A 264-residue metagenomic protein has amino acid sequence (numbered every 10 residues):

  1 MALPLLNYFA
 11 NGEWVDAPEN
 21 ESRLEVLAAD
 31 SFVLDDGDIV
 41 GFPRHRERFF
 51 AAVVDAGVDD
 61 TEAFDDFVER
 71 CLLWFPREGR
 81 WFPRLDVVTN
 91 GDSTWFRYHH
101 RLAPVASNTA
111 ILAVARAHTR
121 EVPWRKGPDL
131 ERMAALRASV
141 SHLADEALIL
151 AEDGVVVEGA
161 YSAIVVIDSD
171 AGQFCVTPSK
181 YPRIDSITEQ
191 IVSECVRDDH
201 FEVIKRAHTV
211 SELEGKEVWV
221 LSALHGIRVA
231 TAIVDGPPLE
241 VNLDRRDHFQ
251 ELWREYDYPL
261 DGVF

Functional and structural regions predicted by a protein language model:
M1-L73, V88-F264: Helix-start/capping segments and mature chain N-termini
E78-D86, F96: Ordered, amphipathic secondary-structure segments that act as subunit-interaction surfaces in large macromolecular
